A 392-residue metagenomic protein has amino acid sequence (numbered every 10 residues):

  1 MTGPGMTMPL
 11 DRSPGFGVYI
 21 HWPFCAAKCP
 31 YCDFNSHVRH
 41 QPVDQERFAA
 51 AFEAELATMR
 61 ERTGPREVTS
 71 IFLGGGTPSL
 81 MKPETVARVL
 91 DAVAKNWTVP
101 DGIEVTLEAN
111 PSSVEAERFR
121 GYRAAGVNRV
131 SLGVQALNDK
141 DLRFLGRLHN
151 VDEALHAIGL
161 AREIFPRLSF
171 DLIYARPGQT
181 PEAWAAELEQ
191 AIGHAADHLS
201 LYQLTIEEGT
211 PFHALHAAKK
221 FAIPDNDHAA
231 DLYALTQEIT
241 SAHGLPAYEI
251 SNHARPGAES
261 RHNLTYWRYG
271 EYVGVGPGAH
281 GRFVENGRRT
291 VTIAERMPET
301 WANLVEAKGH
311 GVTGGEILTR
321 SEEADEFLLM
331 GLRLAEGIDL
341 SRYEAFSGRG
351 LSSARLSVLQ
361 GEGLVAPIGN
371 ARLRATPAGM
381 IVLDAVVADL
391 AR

Functional and structural regions predicted by a protein language model:
T2-G17, N35-R62, R66-R349: C-terminal scaffold of the Radical SAM
V18-W22: Short active-site neighborhood of thiol/selenol oxidoreductases, capturing the structured segment around
P23-S36: Local cysteine-cluster metal-coordination motifs and their immediate loop/turn environment, predominantly Fe-S cluster
L340, P367, V382-L383: Short active-site-adjacent structural elements
S347-G361: Short amphipathic alpha-helical interaction segments
G361-N370: A short, conserved structural fragment
A371-T376: Minor-groove-contacting beta-hairpin "wing" of winged helix-turn-helix DNA-binding domains
A378-R392: Short, amphipathic alpha-helical interaction segments positioned at domain boundaries
